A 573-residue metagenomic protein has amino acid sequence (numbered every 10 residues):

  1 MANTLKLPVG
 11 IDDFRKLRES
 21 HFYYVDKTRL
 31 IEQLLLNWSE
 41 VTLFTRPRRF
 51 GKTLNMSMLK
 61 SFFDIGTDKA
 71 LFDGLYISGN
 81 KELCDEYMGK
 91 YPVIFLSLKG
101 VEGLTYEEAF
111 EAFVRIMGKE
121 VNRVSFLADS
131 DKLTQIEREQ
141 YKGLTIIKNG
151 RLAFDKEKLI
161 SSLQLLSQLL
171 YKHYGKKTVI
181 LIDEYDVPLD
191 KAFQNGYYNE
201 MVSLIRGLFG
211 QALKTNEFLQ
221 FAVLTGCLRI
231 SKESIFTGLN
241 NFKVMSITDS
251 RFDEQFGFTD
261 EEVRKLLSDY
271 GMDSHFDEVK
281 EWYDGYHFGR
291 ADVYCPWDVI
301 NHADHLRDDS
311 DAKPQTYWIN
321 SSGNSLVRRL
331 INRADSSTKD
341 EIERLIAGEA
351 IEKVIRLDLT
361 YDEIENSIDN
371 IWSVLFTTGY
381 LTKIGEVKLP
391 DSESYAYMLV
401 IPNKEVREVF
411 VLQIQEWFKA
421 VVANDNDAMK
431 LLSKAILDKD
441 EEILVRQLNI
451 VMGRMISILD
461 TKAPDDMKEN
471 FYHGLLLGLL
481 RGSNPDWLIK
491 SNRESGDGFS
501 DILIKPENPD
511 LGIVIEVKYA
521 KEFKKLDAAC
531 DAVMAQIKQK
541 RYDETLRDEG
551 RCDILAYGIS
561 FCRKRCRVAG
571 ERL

Functional and structural regions predicted by a protein language model:
M1-N80: Walker A/P-loop-proximal flanking segment of P-loop NTPase domains
V9-R18, V101-L104, E108, A112-I160 (+1 more regions): Conserved P-loop NTPase mechanochemical-coupling segment
G10, D26, S61-F126: P-loop NTPase motor core
V121, S162-H173, E200-Q220, Y542-T545: Substrate-engagement module of ASCE P-loop NTPases
V187, Y197-G238: Sensor-1/coupling segment of RecA-like P-loop NTPase cores
S234-T237, M245-D304, E341: Amphipathic alpha-helical segments of the small helical/lid subdomains adjacent to P-loop NTPase cores
F242, Y294-R541, C566-L573: Extended alpha-helical interface modules used as scaffolds for assembling large macromolecular complexes
T545, E549-L573: Domain-level recognition of nuclease-like catalytic cores that cleave nucleotide substrates
